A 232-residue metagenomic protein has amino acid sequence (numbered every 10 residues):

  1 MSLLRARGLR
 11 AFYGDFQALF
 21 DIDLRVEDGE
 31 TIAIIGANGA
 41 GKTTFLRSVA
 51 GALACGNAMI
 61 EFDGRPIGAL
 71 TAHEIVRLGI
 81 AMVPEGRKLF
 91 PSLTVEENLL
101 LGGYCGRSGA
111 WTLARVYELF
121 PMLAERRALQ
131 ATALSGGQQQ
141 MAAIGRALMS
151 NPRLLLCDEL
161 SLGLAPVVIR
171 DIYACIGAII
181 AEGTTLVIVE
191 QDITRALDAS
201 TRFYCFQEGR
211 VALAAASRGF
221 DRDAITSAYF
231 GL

Functional and structural regions predicted by a protein language model:
S2-L232: Glycine-rich phosphate-binding loops of nucleotide-dependent enzymes
